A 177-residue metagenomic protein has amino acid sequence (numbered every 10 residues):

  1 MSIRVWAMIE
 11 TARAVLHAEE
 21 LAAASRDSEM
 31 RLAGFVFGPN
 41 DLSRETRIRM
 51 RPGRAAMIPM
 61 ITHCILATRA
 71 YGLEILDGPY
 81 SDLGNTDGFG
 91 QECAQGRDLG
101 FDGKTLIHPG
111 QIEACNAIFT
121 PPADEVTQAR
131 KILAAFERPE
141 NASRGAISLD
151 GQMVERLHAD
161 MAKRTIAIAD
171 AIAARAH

Functional and structural regions predicted by a protein language model:
M1-H177: Expand to "…catalyze enediolate/carbanion chemistry for C-C bond making/breaking, isomerization, decarboxylation
